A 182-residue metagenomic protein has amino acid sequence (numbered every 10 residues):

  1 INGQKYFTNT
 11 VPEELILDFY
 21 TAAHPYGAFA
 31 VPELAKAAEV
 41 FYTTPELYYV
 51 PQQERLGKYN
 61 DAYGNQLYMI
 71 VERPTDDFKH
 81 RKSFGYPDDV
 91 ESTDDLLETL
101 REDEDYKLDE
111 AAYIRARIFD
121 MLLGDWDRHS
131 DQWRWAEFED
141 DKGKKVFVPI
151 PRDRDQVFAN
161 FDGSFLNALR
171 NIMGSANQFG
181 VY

Functional and structural regions predicted by a protein language model:
I1-E91, F119-D120, G124-D125, K145-Y182: Conserved ATP-binding subdomain of kinase catalytic cores across diverse folds
A22-A23, A116-R117, H129-W133: Short amphipathic alpha-helical surface micro-motifs
D94-D120, G143: An alpha-helical support segment within catalytic cores of ATP-dependent transferases
D125, S130-E139: Catalytic-loop signature of eukaryotic-like protein kinases
E137-E139, K144-F147: Aromatic- and carboxylate-enriched substrate-binding clefts and catalytic-loop regions of carbohydrate-active enzymes
